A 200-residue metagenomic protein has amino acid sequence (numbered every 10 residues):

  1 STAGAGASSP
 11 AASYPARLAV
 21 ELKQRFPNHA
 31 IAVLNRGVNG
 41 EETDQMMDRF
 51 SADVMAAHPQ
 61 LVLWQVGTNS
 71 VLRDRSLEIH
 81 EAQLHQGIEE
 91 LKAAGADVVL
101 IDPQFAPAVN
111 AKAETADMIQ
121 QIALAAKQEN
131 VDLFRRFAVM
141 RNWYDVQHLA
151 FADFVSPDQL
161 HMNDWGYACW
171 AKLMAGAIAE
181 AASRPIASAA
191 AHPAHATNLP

Functional and structural regions predicted by a protein language model:
S1-S9: Short glycine-rich His-centered loop
A16-A32, E41-P200: Alpha-helical cap/lid subdomain in secreted, periplasmic, or secretory-pathway luminal O-acyl-processing enzymes
G37-N39: Short, solvent-exposed turn/loop segments enriched in Gly/Ser/Thr/Pro and often Arg
